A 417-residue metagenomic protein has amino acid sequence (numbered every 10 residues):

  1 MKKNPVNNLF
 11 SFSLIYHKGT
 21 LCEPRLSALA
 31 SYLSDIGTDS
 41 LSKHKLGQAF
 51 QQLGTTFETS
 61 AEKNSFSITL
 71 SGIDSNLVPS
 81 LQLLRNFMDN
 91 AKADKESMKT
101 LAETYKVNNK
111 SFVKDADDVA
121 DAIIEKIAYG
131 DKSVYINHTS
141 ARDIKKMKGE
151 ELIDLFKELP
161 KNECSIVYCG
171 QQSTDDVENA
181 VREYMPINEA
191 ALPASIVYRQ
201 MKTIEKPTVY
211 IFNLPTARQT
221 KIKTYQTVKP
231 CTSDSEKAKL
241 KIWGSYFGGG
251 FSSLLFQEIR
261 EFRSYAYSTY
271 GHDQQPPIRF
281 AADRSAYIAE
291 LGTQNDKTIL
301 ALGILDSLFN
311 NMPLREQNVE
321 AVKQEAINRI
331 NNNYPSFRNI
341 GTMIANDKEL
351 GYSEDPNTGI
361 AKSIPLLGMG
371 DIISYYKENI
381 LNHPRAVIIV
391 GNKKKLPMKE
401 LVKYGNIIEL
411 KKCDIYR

Functional and structural regions predicted by a protein language model:
M1-Q48, T69, Q82, I153 (+2 more regions): His/Glu-rich zincin catalytic helix
Q48-A194, T269-R417: Charge-rich, well-structured scaffold segments of protease-associated domains
